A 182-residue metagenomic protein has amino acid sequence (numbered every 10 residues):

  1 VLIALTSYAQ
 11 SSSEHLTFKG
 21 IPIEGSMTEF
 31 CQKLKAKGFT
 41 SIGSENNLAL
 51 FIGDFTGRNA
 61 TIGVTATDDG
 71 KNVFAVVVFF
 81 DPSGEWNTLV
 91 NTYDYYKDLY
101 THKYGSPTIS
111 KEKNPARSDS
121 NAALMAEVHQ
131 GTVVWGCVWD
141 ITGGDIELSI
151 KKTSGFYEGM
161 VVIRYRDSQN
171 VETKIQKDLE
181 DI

Functional and structural regions predicted by a protein language model:
L2-A9: Hydrophobic h-region of N-terminal signal peptides that target proteins for export in Gram-negative bacteria
Q10-N46, D81-I182: Non-cytosolic coordination micro-motifs
A49: Active-site cradle of extracellular carbohydrate-active enzymes
I52-Y96: Mid-chain, structured segments of secreted extracytoplasmic proteins
